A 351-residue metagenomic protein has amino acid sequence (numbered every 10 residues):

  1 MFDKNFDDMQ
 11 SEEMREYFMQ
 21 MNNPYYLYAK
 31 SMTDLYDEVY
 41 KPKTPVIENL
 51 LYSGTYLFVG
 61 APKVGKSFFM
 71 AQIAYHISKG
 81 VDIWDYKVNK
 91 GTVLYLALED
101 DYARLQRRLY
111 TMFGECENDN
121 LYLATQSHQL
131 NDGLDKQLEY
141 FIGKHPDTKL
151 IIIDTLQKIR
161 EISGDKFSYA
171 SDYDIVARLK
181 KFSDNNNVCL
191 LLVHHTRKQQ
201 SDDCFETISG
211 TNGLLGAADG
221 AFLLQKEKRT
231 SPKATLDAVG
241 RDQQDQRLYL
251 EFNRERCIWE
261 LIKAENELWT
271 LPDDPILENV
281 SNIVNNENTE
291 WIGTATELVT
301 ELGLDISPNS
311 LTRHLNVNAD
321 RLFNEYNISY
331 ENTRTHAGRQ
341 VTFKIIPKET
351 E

Functional and structural regions predicted by a protein language model:
M1-P24: Short, small/acidic-rich helices and loops at N termini and domain boundaries of DNA replication/processing enzymes
Y17-E38: Detector for small/aliphatic-rich hydrophobic stretches
Y26, T33, P42, V46-I47 (+5 more regions): Conserved inter-motif catalytic segment of the P-loop NTP-binding fold
Y52-Y56, G91: Pre-Walker A (Motif I) flank of P-loop NTPase domains
L57-V59, K63, S67-F68, L96 (+2 more regions): Phosphate-binding/switch region of NTP-binding enzymes
F69, I73: Hydrophobic positions on the alpha1 helix immediately C-terminal to the Walker A/P-loop
H76-K90: Post-Walker A helix-loop "phosphate-sensing" segment adjacent to the P-loop in P-loop NTPases
Y249-E351: DNA transaction DNA-binding modules
